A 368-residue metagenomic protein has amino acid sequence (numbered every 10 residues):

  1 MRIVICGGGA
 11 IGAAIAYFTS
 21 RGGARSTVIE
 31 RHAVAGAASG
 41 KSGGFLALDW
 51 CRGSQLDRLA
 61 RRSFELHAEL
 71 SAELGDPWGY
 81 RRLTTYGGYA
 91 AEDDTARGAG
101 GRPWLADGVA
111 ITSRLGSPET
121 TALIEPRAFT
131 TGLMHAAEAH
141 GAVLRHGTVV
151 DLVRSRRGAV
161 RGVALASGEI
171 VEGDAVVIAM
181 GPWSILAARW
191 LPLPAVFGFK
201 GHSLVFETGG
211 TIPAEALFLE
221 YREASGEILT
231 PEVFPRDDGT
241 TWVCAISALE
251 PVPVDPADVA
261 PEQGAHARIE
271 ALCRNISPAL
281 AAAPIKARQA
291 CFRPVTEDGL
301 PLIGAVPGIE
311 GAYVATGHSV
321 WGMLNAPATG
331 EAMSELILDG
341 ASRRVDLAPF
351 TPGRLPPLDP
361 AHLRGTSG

Functional and structural regions predicted by a protein language model:
R2-T27: N-terminal Rossmann-like FAD-binding beta1-loop-alpha1 element of flavoenzymes
G9-A10, A33, P182, V320: Residue-level detector of alpha-helix initiation sites
Y17-F18, G44-L46, W78-R81, M180-G308: Active-site substrate-recognition segment that forms the wall of the catalytic cavity or substrate channel
F18-R21, R31-T85, E92-P103, A224-G226: Conserved FAD-binding subdomain of flavin-dependent enzymes
E30, R145-T148, A287: Short loop/edge segments at beta-strand edges and connector loops that shape dinucleotide/nucleotide cofactor-binding
E69-G147, D151-A159, V295: Flavin (FAD/FMN) cofactor-binding and adjacent substrate-gating region of FAD-dependent oxidoreductase domains
I124-P213: Predominantly flavin-linked oxidoreductase catalytic cores and closely associated redox partners
N275-G368: C-terminal catalytic lobe of FAD-dependent flavoproteins
